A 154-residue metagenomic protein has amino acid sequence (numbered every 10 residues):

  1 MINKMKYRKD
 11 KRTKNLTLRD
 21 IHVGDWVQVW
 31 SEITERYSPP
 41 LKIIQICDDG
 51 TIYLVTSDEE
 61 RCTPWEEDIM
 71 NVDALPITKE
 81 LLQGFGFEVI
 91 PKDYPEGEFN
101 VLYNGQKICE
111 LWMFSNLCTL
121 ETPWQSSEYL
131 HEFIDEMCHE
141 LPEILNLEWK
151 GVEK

Functional and structural regions predicted by a protein language model:
I2-H22: Mixed-charge, Lys/Arg-rich low-complexity intrinsically disordered regions
L18, D25-Q28, Q45, W65: Glycine-rich anion-binding surface patch
H22, T34, C118-L120: Polar, enzyme-active/binding microenvironments
W26, I33-Y53: Short beta-strand-centered aromatic/proline hotspots
G50-Y53, P95, L117-T119: Hydrophobic residues embedded in beta-strands of well-ordered beta-sheets
D58-E88, S127-K154: Intrinsically disordered, low-complexity, charged/polar segments
F87-F114: Amphipathic, interaction-prone secondary-structure segments
Q106-E128, E132: Intrinsically disordered, low-complexity regulatory segments enriched in Ser/Thr/Pro and charged residues
